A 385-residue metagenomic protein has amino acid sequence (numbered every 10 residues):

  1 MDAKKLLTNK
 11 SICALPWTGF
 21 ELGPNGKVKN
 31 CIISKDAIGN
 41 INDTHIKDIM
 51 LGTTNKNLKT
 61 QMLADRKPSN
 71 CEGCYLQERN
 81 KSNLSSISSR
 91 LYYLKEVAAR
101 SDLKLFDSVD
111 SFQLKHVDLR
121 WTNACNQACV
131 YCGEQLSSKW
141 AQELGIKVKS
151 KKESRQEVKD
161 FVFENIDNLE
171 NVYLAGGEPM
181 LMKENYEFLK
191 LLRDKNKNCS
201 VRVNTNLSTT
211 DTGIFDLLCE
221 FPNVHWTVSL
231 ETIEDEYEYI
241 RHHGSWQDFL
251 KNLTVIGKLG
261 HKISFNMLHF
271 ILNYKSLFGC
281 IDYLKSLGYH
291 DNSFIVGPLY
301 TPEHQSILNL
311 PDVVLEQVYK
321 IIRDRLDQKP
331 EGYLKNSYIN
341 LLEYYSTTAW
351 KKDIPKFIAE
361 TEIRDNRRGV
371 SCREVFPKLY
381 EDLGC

Functional and structural regions predicted by a protein language model:
M1-I32, D36-S150, N165-I166, L334-C385: N-terminal pre-core extensions flanking Radical SAM catalytic domains
P24-N25, R202, F221-T227, Q247-L383: Conserved C-terminal portion of the radical SAM core fold that forms the substrate/S-adenosylmethionine-binding
L114-A124, Q135-S154, D167-K183, K195-T212 (+3 more regions): Core AdoMet radical
V158-F163, L253-G257: Short, basic/hydrophobic alpha-helical segments
D160-N165, L189-D194, L217-C219: Leucine-rich repeat
E184-K190, D211-L218, S276-C280: Distinct, well-ordered alpha-helical segments
L189, R193-N196, L253, G257: Surface-exposed amphipathic alpha-helices with a cationic face
